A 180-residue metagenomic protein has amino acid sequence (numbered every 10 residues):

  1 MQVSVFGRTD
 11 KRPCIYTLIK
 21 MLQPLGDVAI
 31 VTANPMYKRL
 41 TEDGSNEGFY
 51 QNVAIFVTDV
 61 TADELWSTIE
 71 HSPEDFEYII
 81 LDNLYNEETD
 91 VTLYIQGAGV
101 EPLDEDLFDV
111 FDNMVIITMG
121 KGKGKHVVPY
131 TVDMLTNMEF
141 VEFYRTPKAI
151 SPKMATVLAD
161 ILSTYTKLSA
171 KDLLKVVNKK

Functional and structural regions predicted by a protein language model:
M1-G26: Walker A (P-loop) phosphate-binding motif
V3-S4, N113-K180: C-terminal lobe/tail of nucleotide-utilizing enzymes
S4-K11, A29-D90: P-loop/Walker-type NTP enzyme "switch/lid" segment
G7, V31-N34, Q96, I116-K121: Short beta-strand/turn micro-motifs composed of small residues that flank or help shape donor/cofactor-binding pockets
P13-C14, E64-H71, V100-F108, K123-G124: Active-site-adjacent loop/helix micro-motif of nuclease/hydrolase catalytic cores
M36-T41, E101-L103, K121-V128: Short, charged/polar "capping" segments at the starts of alpha-helices and the immediately preceding loops
N83-D112: Inter-motif core of Ras-like GTPase G domains
